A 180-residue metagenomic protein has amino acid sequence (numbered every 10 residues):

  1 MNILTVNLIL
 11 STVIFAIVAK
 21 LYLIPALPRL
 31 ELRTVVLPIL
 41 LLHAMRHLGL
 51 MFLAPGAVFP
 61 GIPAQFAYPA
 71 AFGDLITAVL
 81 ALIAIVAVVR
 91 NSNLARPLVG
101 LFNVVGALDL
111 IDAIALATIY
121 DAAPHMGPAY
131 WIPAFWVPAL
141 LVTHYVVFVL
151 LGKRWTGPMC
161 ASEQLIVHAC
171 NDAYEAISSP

Functional and structural regions predicted by a protein language model:
M1-F15: Hydrophobic transmembrane alpha-helical segments in integral membrane proteins
I9-T12, P128-H144: Small-residue-rich transmembrane alpha-helices that serve as helix-helix interface/gating elements in multipass
P25, F52-G61, A115-A123: Juxtamembrane "helix-exit" motif on the non-cytosolic side of transmembrane helices
P25-V36, R90-A95: Membrane-interface helix-boundary motifs at transmembrane edges
I62-F72, L98, A123-A134: Non-cytosolic membrane-interface motifs at loop->transmembrane helix junctions
G73, T77, A81, L98-T118 (+1 more regions): Hydrophobic alpha-helical membrane segments
I76-N91, V146-L150: Alpha-helical transmembrane segments in multipass membrane proteins, preferentially the mid-helix core
G157-I177: Short, highly charged, low-complexity non-transmembrane loops/tails of multi-pass membrane proteins
